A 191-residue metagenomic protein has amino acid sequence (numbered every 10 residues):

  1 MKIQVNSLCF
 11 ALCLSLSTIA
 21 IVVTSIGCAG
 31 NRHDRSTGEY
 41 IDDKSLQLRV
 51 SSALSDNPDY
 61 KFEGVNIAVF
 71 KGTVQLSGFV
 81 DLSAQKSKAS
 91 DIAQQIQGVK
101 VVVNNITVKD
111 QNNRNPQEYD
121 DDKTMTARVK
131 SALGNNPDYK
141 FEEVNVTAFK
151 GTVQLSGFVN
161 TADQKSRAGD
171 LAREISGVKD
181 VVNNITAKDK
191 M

Functional and structural regions predicted by a protein language model:
K2-M191: N-terminal targeting leaders
